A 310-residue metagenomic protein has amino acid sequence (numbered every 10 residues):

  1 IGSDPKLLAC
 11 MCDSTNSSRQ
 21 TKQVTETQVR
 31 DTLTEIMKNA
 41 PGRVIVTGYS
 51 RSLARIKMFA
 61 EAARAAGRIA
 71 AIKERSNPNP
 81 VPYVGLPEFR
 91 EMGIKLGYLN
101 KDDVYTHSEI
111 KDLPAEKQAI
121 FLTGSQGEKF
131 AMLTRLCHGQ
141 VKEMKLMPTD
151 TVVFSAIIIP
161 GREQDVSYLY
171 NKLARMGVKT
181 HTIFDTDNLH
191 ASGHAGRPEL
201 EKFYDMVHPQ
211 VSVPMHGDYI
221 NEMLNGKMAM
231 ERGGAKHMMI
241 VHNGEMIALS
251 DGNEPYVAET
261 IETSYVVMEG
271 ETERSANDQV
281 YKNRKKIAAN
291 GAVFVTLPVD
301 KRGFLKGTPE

Functional and structural regions predicted by a protein language model:
I1-D112, A131-K145, Q164-Y168: His/Asp/Glu-rich metal-coordinating catalytic cores of metallo-dependent phosphodiesterases/hydrolases acting on
E61, A65, R90-E310: C-terminal regulatory/interaction regions
